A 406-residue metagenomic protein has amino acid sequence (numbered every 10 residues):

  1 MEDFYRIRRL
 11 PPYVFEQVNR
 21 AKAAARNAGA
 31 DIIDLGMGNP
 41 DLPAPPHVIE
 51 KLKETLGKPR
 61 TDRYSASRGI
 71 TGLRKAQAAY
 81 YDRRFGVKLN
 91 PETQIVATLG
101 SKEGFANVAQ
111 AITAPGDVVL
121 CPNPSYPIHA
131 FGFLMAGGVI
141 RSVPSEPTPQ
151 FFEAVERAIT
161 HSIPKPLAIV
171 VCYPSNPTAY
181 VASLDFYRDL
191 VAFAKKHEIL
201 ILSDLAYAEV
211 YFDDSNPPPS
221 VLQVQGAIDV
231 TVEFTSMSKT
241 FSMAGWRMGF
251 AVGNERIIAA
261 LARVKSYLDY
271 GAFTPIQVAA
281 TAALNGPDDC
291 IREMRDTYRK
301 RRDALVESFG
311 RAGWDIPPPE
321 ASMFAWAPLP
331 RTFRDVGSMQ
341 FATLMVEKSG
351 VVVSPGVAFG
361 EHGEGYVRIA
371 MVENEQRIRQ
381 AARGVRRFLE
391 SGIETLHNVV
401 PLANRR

Functional and structural regions predicted by a protein language model:
D3, R8, Y13, V18 (+3 more regions): PLP-dependent class I/II
R63-T98: Conserved N-terminal alpha-helix of the aminotransferase class I/II PLP-enzyme fold
